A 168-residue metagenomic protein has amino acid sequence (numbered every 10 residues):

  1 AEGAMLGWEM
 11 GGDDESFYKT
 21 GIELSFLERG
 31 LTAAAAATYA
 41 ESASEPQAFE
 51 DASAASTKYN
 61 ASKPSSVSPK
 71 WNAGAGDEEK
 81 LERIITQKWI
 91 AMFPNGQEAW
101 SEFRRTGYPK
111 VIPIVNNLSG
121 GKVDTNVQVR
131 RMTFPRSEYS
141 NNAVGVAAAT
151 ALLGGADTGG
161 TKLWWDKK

Functional and structural regions predicted by a protein language model:
E2-F17, G21, F26, D166: Glycine-rich, aromatic-lined ligand/substrate-binding cores of catalytic and carbohydrate-binding domains
S25-K168: C-terminal functional modules
